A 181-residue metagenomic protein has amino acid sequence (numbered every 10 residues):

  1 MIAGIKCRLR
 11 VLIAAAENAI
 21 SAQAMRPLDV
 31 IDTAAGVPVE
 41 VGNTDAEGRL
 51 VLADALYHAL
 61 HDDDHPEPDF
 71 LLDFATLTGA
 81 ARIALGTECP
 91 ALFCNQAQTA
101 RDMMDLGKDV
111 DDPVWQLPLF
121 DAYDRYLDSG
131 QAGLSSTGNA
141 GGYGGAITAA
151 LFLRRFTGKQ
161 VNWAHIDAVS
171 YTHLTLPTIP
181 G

Functional and structural regions predicted by a protein language model:
M1-L174: A generic structural signal for tightly packed, nonpolar segments enriched in small/aliphatic residues
H173-G181: Single conserved hydrophobic/aromatic residue that forms the stacking wall/gate of nucleotide- or nucleobase-binding
